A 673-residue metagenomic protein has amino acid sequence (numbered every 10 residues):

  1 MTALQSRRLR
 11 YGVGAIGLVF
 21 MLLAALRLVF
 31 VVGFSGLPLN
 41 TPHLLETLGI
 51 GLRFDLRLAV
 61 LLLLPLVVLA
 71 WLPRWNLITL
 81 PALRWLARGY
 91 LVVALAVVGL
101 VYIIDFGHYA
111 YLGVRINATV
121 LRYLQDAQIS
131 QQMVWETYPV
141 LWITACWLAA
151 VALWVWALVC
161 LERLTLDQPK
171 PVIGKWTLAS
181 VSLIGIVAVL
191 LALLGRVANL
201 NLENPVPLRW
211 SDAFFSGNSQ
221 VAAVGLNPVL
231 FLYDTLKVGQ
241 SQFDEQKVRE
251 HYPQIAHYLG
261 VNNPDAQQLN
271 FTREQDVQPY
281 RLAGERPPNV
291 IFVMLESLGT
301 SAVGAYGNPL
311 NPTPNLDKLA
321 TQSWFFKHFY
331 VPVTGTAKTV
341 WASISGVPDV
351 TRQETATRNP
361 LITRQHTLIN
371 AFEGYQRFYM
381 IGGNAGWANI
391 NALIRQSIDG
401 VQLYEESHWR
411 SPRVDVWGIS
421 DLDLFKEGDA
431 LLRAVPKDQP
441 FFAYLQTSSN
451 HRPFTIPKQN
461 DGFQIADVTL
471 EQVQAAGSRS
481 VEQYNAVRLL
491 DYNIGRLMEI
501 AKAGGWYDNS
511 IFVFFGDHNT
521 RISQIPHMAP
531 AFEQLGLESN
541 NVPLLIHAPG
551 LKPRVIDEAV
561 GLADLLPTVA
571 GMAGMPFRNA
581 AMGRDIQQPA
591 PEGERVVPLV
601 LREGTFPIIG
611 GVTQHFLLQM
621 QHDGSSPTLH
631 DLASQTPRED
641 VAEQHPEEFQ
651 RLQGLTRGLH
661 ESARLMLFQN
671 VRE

Functional and structural regions predicted by a protein language model:
M1-Q242: Transmembrane and membrane-interface helices of multi-pass, inner-membrane envelope-modifying transferases
L39, Q125-D126, N227, S241-F243 (+6 more regions): Short coil/turn linker and secondary-structure boundary residues
E46-G49, L69, R84-A87, Q131 (+8 more regions): Generic detector of well-ordered alpha-helical segments enriched in charged/polar residues, highlighting helical
G51, D55, M133, W156 (+9 more regions): Residues that form generic nucleotide/phosphate-binding pockets
P81-A82, F243-P253, A356-P360, G583-R584: Short alpha-helical "patches" and their helix-cap loops
N218, G225, Y233-D276: The feature marks either
N262-E673: Solvent-exposed soluble domains appended to multi-pass membrane proteins
